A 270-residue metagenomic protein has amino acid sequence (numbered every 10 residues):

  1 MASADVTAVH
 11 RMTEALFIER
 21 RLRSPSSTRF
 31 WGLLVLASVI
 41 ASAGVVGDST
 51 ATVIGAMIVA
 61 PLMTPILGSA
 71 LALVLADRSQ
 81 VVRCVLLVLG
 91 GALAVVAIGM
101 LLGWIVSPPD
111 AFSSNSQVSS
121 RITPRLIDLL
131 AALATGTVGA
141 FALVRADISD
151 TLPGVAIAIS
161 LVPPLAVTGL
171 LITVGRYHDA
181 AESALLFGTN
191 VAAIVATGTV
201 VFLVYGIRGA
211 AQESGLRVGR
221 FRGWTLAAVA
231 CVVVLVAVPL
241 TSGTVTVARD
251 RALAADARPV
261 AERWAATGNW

Functional and structural regions predicted by a protein language model:
M1-A132, S149: Alpha-helical transmembrane segments and their membrane-interface boundaries that form or gate the permeation pathway
L71-Q80, L171-D179, V200-G209: A cytosolic-side transmembrane-helix exit/cap motif
G90-G99, A158-G169, G223-A227: Small-residue-rich segments of transmembrane alpha-helices in multi-pass membrane proteins, especially helix faces
L101-A111, L165-I172, V204-G206: Membrane-helix interface motif
S114-T199: Hydrophobic alpha-helical segments
V195-T225: Cytosolic-side transmembrane helix boundary signature
G219-T246: Internal/C-terminal transmembrane anchor helices
T246-A265: Alpha-helical transmembrane signal-anchor/signal-peptide segments
